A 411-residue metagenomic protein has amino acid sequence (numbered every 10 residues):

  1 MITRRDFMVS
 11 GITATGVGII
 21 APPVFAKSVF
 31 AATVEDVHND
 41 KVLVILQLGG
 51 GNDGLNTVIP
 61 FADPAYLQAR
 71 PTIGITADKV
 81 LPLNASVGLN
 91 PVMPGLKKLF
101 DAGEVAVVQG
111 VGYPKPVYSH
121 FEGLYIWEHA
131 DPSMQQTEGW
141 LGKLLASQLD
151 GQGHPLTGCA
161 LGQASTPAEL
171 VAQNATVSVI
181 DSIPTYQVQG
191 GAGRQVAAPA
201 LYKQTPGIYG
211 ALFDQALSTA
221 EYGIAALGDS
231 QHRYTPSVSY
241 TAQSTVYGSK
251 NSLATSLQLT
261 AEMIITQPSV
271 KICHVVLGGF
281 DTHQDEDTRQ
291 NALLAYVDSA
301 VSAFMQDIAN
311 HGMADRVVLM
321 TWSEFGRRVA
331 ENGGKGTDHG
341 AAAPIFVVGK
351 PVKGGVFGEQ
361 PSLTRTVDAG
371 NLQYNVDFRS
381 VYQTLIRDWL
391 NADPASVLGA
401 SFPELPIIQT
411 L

Functional and structural regions predicted by a protein language model:
M1-N310, A330, P344-L411: Feature for exported/extracytoplasmic and membrane-associated proteins, marking the mature portion
V301, I308-G333: Metal-dependent active-site segment of extracytoplasmic phospho-/sulfohydrolases and closely related
H339: Feature captures the catalytic ectodomains and active-site-proximal regions of enzymes that hydrolyze or transfer
